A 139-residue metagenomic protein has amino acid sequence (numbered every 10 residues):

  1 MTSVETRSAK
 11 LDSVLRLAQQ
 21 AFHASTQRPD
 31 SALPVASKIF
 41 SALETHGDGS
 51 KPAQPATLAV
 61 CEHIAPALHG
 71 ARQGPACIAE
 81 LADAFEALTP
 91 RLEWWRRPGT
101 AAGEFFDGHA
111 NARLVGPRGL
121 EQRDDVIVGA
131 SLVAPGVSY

Functional and structural regions predicted by a protein language model:
M1-T2: Extended repeat-based interaction scaffolds and adjacent low-complexity, acidic/S/T/P-biased segments that form broad
S8-R123: A short, N-terminal "cap"/entry segment at the start of jelly-roll beta-barrel domains of the cupin/DSBH fold
D124-Y139: Short, conserved beta-strand element in jelly-roll/cupin
